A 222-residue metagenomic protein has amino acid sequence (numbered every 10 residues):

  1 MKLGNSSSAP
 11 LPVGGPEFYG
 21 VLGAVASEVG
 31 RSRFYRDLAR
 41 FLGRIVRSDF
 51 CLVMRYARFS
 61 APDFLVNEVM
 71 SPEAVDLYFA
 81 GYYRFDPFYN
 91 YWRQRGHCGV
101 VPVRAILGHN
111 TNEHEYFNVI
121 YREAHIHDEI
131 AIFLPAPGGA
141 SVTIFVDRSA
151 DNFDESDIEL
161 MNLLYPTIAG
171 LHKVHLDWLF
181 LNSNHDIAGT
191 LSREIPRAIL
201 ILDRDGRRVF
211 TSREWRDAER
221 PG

Functional and structural regions predicted by a protein language model:
K2-V13, E17-P166, G170-V174: Regulatory input/activation interfaces that engage signals or partners
N152-E155, L176-L179, A198-I201: Short helix-to-loop capping/linker segments positioned immediately adjacent to catalytic or ligand/cofactor-binding
L171-T190: Short, charged amphipathic alpha-helical "coupling" segments at sensory-output junctions in signaling proteins
A188-G222: PAS-family sensory domains
